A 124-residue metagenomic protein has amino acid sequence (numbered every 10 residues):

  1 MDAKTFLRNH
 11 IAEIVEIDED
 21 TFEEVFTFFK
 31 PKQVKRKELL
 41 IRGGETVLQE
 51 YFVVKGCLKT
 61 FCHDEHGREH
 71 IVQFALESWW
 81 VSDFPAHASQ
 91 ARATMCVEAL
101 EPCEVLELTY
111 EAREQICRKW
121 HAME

Functional and structural regions predicted by a protein language model:
M1-K30, A86: Cyclic nucleotide-binding regulatory module and flanking cytosolic helices
I11, V25-F26, L58, R113 (+2 more regions): Hydrophobic alpha-helical core bundles mediating ligand binding, dimerization, or RNAP-core interactions
F29, V47-L48: Short loop/turn microsegments at loop-to-beta-strand junctions
Q33, Y51-F52, E98: Well-ordered beta-strand positions
K37, L48-F61, E77-S78: Glycine- and acidic-residue-biased ligand/ion/polar-headgroup-sensing regions
L40-E45: Short phosphate-coordinating micro-motif centered on Lys-Gly-acidic
C62-G67: Cytochrome P450 core scaffold surrounding the K-helix E-X-X-R motif and the conserved "meander" helix-loop region
I71-E124: Cyclic-nucleotide recognition modules
